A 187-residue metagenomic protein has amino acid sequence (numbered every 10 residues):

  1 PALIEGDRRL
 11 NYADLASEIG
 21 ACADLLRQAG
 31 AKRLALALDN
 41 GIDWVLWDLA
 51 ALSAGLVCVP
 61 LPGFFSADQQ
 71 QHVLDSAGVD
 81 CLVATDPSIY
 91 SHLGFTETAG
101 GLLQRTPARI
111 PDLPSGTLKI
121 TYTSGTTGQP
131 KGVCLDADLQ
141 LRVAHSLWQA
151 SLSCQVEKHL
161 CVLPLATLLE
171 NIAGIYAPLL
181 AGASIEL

Functional and structural regions predicted by a protein language model:
A2-A29, A35-G41, L49, S66-Q71 (+1 more regions): Conserved AMP-binding/adenylate-forming core of the ANL superfamily
N11-A13, L118-H145: Conserved AMP-binding A3 loop
D24, Q28, G63-Y90, L141-L160: Conserved ATP-dependent adenylate/AMP-binding module captured primarily in the ANL superfamily
L34, A51, T123-T126, H159: Conserved S/T- and glycine-rich ATP-binding loop of Class I adenylate-forming
A35-A37, W44, D48, L52-C81 (+2 more regions): Short beta-strand->loop structural element characteristic of the AMP-binding/adenylate-forming
A37-G41, P62, V162-L168: Conserved AMP-binding
R105-Y122, Q129, L152-H159: Conserved pre-ATP/AMP-binding loop-to-beta segment of ANL
L141-K158, L165-L187: Conserved AMP-binding/adenylation subdomain of ANL enzymes
